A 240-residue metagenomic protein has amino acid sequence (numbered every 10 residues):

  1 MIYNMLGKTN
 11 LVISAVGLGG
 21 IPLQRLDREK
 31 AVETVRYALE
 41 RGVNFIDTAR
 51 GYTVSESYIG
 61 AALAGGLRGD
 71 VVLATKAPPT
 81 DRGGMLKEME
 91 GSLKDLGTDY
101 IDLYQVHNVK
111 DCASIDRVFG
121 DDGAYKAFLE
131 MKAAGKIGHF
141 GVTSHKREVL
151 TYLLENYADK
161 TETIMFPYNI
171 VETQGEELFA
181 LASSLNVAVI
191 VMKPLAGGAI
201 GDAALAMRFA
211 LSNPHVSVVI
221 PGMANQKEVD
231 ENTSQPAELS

Functional and structural regions predicted by a protein language model:
M1-V71: N-terminal binding-site loop/beta-alpha segment at the start of enzyme catalytic domains that lines or forms
L6, L18, I46, I59 (+8 more regions): Conserved, mostly hydrophobic/aromatic
G7-N10, E40, I59-D70, E90-D99 (+2 more regions): Acidic (Asp/Glu)-rich catalytic clusters
L11-V16, G42-F45, L67-V71, T98-D102 (+4 more regions): Short, well-ordered coil/turn segments that N-cap beta-strands
V16-E29, A74-G84, C112-R117: Active-site mouth loops of central-metabolism enzymes
R25-L39, R82-G97, H145-N156, G201-F209: Short, acidic/polar
L93-D116: Active-site groove signature of glycoside hydrolases
V109-S240: Beta/alpha (TIM)-barrel catalytic core signal, keyed to glycine-rich beta->alpha loops juxtaposed to Asp/Glu that bind
